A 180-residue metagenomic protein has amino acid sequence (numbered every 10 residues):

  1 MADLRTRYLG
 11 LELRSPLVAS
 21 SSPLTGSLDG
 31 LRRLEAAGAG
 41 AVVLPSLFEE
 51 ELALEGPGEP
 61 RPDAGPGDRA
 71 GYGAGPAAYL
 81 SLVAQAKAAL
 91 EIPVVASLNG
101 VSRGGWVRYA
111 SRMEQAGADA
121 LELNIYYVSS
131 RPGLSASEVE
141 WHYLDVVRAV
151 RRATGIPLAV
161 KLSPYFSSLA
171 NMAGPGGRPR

Functional and structural regions predicted by a protein language model:
M1, P16-A19, A70-Y72, S135-A136: Short linear motifs at secondary-structure transitions and domain/linker junctions
M1-V18, Y79-K87: N-terminal amphipathic alpha-helix/helix-capping segment at the start of soluble metabolic enzymes
L9-L13, A70-G73, G100-V101: An N-terminal domain-start capping segment
L9-R14, D63-P66, E91, V128-S130: A generic short-segment signal for beta-strand/edge and adjacent turn/coil regions
L11-S20, P66-R69, P157-L158: Short, basic, glycine/proline-bearing loop/turn elements
S21-T25: Glycine-rich phosphate/pyrophosphate-binding beta-alpha loops
S27-E59, A74-V95, N99-R180: Alpha/beta enzyme core
P57-A70: Active-site gating loops and adjacent loop-to-helix segments of metal-dependent hydrolytic enzymes
